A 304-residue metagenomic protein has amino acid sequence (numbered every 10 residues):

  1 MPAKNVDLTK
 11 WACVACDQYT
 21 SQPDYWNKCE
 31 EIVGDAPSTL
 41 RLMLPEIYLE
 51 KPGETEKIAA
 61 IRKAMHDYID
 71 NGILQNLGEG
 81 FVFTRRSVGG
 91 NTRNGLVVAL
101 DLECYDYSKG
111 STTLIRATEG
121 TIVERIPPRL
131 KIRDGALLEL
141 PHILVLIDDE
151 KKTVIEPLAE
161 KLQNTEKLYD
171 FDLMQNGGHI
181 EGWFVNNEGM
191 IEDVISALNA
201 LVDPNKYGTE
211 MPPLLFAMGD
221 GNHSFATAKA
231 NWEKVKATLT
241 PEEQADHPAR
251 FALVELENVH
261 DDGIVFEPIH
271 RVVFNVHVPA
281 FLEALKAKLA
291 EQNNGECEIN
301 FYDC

Functional and structural regions predicted by a protein language model:
M1-N176, P204: N-terminal extension/subdomain marker
S38-L40, P141-I143, L214, A249-E255 (+1 more regions): Structural beta-strand/beta-sheet cores of well-ordered domains, especially the beta-sheet scaffolds that support
L130-G135, L215, E242-E243: A generic local secondary-structure boundary/capping motif
L137, N186, M190, F216-S224: Short, contiguous, pocket-lining structural segments that sit at or immediately flank catalytic/ligand-binding sites
L173-V194: Glycine-rich phosphate-binding "P-loop"
I195-L239: Active-site beta-strand/loop microenvironment that shapes enzyme catalytic pockets
D220-L285: Catalytic or ion-translocation cores adjacent to nucleophile or general acid/base/metal-coordination motifs in diverse
V272-C304: C-terminal catalytic or substrate-handling cores of phosphate/nucleotide- and metal-cofactor-dependent proteins acting
